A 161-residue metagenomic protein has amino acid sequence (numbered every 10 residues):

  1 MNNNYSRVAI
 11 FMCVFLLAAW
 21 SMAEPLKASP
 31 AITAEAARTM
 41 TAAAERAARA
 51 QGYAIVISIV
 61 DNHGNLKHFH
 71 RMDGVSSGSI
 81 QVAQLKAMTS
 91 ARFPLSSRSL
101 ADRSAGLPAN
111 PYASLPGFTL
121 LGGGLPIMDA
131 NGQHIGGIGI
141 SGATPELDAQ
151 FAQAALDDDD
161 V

Functional and structural regions predicted by a protein language model:
M1-I10: Bacterial N-terminal signal peptides that target proteins for export
A18-S21: N-terminal signal peptide c-region/cleavage motif recognized by signal peptidases
A23-V161: Flexible, solvent-exposed loop/hinge segments and secondary-structure transition points
